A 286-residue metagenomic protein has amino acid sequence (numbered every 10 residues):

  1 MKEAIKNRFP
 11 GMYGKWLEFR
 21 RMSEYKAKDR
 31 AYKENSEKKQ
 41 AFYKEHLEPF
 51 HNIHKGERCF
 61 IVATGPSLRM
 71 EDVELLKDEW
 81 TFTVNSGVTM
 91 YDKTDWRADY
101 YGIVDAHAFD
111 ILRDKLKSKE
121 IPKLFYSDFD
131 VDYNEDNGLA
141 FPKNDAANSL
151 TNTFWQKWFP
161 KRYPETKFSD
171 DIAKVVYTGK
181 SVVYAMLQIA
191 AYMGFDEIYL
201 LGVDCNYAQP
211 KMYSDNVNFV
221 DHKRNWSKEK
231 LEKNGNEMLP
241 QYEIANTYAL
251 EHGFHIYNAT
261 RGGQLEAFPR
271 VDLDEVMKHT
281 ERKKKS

Functional and structural regions predicted by a protein language model:
K2-S286: Metal-ion/cofactor- or nucleotide/acyl-coenzyme-handling active-site neighborhoods
